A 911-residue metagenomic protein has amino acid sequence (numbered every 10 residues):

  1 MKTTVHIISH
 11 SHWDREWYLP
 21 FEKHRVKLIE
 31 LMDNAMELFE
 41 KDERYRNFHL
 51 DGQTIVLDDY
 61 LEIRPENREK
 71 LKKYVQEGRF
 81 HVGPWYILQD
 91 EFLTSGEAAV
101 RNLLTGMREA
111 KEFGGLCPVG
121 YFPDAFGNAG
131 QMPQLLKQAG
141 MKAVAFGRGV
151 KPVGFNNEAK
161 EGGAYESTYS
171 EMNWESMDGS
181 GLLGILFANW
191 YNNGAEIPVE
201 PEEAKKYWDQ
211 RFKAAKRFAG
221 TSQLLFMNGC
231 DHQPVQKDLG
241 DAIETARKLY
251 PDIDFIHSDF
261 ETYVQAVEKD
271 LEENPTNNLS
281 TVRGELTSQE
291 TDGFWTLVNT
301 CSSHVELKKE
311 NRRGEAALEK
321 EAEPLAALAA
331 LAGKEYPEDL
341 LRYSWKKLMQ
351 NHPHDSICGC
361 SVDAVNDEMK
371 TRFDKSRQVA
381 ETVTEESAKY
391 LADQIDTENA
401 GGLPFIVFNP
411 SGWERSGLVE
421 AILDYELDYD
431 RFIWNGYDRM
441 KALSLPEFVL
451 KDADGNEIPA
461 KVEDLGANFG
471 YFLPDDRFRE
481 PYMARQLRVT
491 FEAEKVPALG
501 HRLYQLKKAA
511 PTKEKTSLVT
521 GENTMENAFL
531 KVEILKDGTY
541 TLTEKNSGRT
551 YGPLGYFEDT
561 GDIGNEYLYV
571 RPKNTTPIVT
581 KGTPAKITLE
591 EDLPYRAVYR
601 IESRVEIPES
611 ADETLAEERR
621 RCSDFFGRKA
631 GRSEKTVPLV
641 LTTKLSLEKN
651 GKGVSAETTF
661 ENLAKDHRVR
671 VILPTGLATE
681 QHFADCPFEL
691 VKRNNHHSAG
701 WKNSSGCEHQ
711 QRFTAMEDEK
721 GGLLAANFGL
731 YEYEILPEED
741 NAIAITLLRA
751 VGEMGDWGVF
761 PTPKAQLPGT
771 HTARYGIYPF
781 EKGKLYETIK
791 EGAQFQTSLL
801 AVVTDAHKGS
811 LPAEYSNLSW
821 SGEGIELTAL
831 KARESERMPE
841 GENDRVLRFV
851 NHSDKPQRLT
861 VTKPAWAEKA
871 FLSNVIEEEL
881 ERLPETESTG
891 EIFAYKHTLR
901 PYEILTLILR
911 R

Functional and structural regions predicted by a protein language model:
M1-E97, R101, E109-K111, Q138 (+7 more regions): N-terminal catalytic cores of secreted or lumenal carbohydrate-active enzymes
K2-T4, E43-N47, Q76-H81, F113-P118 (+4 more regions): Loop/turn elements at helix/coil->beta-strand transitions in domains of secreted/extracellular proteins
I7-I8, H12-Y18, K23, M177-Q394 (+4 more regions): Catalytic grooves of carbohydrate-active enzymes
D14-L28, D51-L61, P84-A99, G115-G127 (+3 more regions): The substrate-binding groove and active-site-proximal loops of carbohydrate-active enzymes, especially glycoside
E69-R79, A129-A195: Surface-exposed loop and adjacent secondary-structure segments within mature catalytic domains
A98, N102, G106, D231-D241 (+1 more regions): Structured ligand/cofactor/substrate-binding pocket environments in proteins
V100-F126, G130-Q138, Q210-L225, Y895: CE4/NodB-like, metal-dependent polysaccharide N-deacetylase domain that modifies extracellular/periplasmic N-acetylated
M132-Q138, A143-G149, S170, A195-I197 (+5 more regions): C-terminal (or distal) subdomains of carbohydrate-active enzymes
